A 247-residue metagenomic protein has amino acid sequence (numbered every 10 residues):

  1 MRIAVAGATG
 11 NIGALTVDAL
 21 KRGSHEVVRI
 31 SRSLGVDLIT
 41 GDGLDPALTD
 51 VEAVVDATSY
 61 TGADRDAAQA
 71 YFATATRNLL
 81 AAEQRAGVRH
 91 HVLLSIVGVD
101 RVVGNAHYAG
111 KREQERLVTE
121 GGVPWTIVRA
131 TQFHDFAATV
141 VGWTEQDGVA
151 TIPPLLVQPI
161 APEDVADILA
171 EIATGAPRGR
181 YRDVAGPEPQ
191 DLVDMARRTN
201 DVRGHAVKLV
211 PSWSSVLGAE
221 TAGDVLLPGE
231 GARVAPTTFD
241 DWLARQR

Functional and structural regions predicted by a protein language model:
M1-S24: N-terminal Rossmann NAD(P)H-binding glycine-rich loop of SDR-like oxidoreductase domains
I12, V54, V165-L169, V184 (+2 more regions): Non-catalytic, hydrophobic alpha-helical segments
R22-A86, V97-A106: NAD(P)H-binding glycine-rich loop region in Rossmannoid oxidoreductase-like domains and their noncatalytic homologs
G87-H90, S95-R101, E113-T139: Conserved beta-loop-beta element that borders a ligand/cofactor-binding pocket
T126, T139-I160: A conserved pocket-lining segment of Rossmann-fold NAD(P)-dependent short-chain dehydrogenase/reductase
T131, T151-P162, A185-E188: Glycine-rich "substrate-gating" loop/helix at the edge of Rossmann-like oxidoreductase active sites
D135-Q146, I172-R182, E188, H205: Glycine/proline-rich active-site loop of Rossmann-fold NAD(P)-dependent oxidoreductases
D194-R247: Mobile cap/lid helix-loop segments that border enzyme active or cofactor-binding sites and regulate substrate access
